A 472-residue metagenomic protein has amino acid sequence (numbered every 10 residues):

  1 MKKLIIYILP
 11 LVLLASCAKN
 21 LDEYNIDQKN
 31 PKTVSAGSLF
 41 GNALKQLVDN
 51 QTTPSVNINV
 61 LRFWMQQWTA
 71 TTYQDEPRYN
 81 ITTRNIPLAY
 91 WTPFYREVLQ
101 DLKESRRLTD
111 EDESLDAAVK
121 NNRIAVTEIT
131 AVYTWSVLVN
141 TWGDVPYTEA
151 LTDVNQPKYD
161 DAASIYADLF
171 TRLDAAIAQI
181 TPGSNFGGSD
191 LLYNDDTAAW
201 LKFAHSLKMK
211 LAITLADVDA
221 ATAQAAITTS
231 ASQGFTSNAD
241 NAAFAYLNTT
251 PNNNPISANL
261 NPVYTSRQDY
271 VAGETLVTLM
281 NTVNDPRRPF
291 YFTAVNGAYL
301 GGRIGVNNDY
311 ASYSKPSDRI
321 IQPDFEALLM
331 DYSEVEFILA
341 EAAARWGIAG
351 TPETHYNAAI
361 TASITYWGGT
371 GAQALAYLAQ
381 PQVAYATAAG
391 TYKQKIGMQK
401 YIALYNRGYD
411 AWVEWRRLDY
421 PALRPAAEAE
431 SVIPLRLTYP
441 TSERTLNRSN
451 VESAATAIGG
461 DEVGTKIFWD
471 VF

Functional and structural regions predicted by a protein language model:
M1-I26: Bacterial Sec-dependent N-terminal signal peptides
P10, L14, K45-T52, A70 (+6 more regions): Generic surface-pattern signal
C17-Q67, T71, P77, R96 (+4 more regions): Membrane-proximal, proline-rich intrinsically disordered regions
T33-G37, T71-G371, A386-K393, Q399: Structured, solvent-exposed acidic/aromatic patches
I58-R62, R288, G350, A403 (+1 more regions): Residue-level detector of short coil/turn "hinge" positions at structural boundaries
I364, G368-A374, L378-F472: C-terminal functional modules
